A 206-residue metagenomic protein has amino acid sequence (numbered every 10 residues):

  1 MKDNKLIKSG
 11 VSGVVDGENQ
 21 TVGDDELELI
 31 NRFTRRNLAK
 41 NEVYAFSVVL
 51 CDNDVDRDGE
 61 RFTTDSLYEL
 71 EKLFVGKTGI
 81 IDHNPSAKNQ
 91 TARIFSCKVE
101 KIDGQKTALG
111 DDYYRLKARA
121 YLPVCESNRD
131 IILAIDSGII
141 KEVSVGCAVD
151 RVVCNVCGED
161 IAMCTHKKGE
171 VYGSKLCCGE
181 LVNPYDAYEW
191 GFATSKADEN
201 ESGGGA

Functional and structural regions predicted by a protein language model:
M1-A206: Signature of dsDNA virion morphogenesis modules
